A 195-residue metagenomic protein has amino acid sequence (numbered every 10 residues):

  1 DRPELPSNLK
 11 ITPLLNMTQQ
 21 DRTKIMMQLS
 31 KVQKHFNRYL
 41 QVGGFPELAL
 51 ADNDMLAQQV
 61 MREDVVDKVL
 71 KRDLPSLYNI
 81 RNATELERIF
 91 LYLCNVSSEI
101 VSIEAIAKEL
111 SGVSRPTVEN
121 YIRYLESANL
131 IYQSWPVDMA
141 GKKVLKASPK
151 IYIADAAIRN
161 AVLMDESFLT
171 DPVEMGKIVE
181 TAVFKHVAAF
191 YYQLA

Functional and structural regions predicted by a protein language model:
D1-N8: Conserved small helical "lid"/interfacial subdomain of P-loop NTPases
N16-V65: Amphipathic alpha-helical "lid/sensor" segments that cap RecA-like P-loop NTPase cores
A49-A195: Accessory nucleic acid-recognition modules appended to NTPase machines
